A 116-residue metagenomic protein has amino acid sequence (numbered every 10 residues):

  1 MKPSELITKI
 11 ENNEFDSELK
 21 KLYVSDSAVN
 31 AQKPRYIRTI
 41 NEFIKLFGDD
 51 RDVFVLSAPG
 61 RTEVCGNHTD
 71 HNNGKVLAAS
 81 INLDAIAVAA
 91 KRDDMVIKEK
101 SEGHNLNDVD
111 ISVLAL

Functional and structural regions predicted by a protein language model:
K2-L116: ATP-binding N-lobe of GHMP and related small-molecule kinases
